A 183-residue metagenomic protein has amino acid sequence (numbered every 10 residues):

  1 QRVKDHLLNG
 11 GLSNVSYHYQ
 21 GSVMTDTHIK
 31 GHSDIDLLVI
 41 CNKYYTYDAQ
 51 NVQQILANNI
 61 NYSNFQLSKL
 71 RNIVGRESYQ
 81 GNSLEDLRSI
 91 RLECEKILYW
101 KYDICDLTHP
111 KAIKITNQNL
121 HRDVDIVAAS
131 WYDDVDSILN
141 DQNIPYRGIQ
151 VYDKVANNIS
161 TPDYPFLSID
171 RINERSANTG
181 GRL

Functional and structural regions predicted by a protein language model:
Q1-H18: Helical scaffold of the NTase/Pol beta-like nucleotidyltransferase catalytic core
N9, I29, I104: Surface-exposed acidic, glycine-flexible loop patches that form ligand/cofactor-binding and adhesion interfaces
L12, K30-H32, H121: A generic fold-level signal
Y17-T25: N-terminal accessory alpha/beta regions
V23, C41-K43, S130-Y132: Short, flexible active-site-adjacent loop segments at beta-strand->alpha-helix junctions, enriched in small/polar
D26-L56, Q66-L87: Catalytic metal-binding acidic patch
N58-N61: Structured all-alpha helical bundle cores of eukaryotic regulatory proteins
I73-L183: Catalytic cores of NTP-dependent nucleotidyl/adenyl transfer enzymes across multiple folds
